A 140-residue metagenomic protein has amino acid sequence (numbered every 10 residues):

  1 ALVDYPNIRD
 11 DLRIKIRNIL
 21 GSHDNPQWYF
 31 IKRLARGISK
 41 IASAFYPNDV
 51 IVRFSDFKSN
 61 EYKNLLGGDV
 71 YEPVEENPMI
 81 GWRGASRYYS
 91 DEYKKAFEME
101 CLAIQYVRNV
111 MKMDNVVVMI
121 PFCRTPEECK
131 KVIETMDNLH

Functional and structural regions predicted by a protein language model:
A1-H140: Non-catalytic helical/linker scaffolds that mediate oligomerization, partner binding, and domain coupling around large
